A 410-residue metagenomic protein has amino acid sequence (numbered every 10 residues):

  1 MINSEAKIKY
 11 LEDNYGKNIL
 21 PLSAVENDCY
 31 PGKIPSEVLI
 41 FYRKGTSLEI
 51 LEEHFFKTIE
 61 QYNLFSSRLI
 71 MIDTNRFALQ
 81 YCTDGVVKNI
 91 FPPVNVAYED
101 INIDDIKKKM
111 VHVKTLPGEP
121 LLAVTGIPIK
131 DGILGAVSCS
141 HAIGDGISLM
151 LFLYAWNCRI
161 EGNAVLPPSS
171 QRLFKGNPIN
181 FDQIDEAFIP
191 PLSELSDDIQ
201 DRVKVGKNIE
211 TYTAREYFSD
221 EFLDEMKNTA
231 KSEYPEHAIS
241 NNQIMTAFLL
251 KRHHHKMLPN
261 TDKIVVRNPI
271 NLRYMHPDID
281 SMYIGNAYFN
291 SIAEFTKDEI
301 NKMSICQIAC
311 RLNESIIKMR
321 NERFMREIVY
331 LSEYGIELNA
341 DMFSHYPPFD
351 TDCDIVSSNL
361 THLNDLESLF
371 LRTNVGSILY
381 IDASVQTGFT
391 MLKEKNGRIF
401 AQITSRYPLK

Functional and structural regions predicted by a protein language model:
M1-D73, T211-K410: Acyl-CoA-dependent O-acyltransferases
A6-Y15, D104-L116, Q171-E186, Q200-N208 (+1 more regions): Short, mixed-charge, low-aromatic patches
E52, L149-M150: Conserved strand-to-helix beginnings and helix N-cap segments that scaffold or border functional pockets
F56-G146, L153-Y154, E161, L166: Acyl-thioester-dependent condensation/acyltransferase catalytic cores
F65-D104, V165-L192, N260-F289: Small-residue-rich loop/turn and linker elements
G146-S148, S357: C-terminal catalytic/motor cores of large multi-domain enzyme assemblies
P178-H237: Flexible, P/S/T/G-rich "lid" or insertion loops adjacent to the active sites of thioester-utilizing
